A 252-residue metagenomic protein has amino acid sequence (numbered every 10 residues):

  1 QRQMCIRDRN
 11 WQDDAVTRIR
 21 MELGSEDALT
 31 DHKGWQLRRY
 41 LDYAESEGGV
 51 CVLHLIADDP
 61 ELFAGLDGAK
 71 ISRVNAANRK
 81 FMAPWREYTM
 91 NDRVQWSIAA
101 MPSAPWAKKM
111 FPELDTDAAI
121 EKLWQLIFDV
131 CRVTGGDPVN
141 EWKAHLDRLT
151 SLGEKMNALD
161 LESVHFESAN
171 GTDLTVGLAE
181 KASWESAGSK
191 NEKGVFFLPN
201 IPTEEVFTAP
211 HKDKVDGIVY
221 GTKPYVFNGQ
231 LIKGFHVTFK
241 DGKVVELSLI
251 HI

Functional and structural regions predicted by a protein language model:
R2, G49-C51, V94, T172 (+1 more regions): A generic secondary-structure signal marking the coil-to-beta-strand transition
R2-I6, I252: Short, small-residue-biased leader/transition segments that mark boundaries at the very start of proteins
R7-N10, H54, I98-A100, H165-S168: General beta-strand structural signal in soluble alpha/beta enzymes
N10-D59: Glycine-rich, N-terminal phosphate-binding loop and its surrounding beta-alpha-beta segment
I19-E22, F63-G68, K109-F111: Short, conserved acidic/polar surface loops in the N-terminal third of protein domains
H32-D42, R79-R86, L149-T150: Short alpha-helical segments and helix-capping/turn motifs at coil-helix boundaries
A44, G48-M101: Hydrophobic alpha-helical hairpins/lids featuring a short glycine-rich hinge
E87-N91, A100-I250: Metal/cofactor-centered catalytic core regions of large enzymes
